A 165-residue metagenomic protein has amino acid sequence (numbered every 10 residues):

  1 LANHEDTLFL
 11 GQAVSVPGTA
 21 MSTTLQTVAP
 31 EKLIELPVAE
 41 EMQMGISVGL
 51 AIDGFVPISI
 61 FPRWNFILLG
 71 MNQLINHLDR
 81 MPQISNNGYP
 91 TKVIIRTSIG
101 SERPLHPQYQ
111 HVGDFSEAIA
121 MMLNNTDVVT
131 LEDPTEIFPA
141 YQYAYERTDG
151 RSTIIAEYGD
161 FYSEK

Functional and structural regions predicted by a protein language model:
L1-S163: Thiamine diphosphate
